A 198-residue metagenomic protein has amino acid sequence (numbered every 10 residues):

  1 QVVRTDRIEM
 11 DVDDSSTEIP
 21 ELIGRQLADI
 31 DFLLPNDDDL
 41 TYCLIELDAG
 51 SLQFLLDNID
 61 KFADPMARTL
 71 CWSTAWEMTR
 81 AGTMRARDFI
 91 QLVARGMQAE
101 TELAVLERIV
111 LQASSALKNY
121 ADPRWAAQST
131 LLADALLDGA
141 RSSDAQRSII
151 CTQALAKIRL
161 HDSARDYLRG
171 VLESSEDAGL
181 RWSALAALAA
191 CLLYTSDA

Functional and structural regions predicted by a protein language model:
Q1-S196: Non-catalytic accessory/interaction domains
